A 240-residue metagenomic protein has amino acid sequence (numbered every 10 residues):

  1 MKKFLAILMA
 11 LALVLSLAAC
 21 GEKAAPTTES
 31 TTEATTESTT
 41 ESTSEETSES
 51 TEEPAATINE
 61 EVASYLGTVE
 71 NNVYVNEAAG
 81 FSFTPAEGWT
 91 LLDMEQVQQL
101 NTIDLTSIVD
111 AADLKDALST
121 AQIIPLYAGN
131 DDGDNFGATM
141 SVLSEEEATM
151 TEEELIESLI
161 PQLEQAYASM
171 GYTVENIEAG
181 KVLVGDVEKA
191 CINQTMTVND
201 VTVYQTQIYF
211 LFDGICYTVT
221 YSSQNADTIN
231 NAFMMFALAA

Functional and structural regions predicted by a protein language model:
M1-K23: Sec-dependent N-terminal signal peptides of Gram-positive bacterial secreted proteins and lipoproteins
S16-E41, E45, E49: Bacterial lipoprotein signal-peptidase II cleavage site
T39-A79: N-terminal low-complexity, Pro/Thr/Ser-rich intrinsically disordered segments that act as propeptides or flexible
V69, G88, G133-G137, G185-V187 (+1 more regions): Short, solvent-exposed coil/turn segments at beta-strand boundaries
E77-G80, T84-A148: Secretory pathway targeting signatures of secreted, lumenal, and periplasmic proteins
W89, D213-A240: Surface-exposed amphipathic alpha-helical segments
I124-N130, V203-L211: Short, surface-exposed beta-strand/loop micro-motifs that present aromatic residues
L143-I208: Signature of long, low-cysteine stretches enriched in small and polar/charged residues
